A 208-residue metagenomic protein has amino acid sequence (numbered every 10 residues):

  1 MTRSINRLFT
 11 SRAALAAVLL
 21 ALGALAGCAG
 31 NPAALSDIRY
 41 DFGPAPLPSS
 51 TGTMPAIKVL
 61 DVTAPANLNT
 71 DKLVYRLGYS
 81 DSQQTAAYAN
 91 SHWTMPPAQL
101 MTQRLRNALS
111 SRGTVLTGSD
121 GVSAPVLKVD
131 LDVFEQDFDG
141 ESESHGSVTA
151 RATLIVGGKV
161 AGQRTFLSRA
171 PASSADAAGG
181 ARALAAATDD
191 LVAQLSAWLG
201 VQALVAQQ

Functional and structural regions predicted by a protein language model:
T2-A17: Bacterial N-terminal signal peptides that target proteins for export
G23-G27: C-terminal motif of bacterial Sec signal peptides marking the signal peptidase cleavage site
A29-P48, N107, S111-G158, S174: Surface-exposed short loop/turn segments
A29-P97, Q202-Q208: A structural "domain/chain start" motif
T53-K58, D71-L73, S123-L127, S144-A150 (+1 more regions): Envelope-exposed proteins and targeting segments
V62, D130-E135, L167-R169: Generic short beta-strand segments
V74, D81-H92, K159-A197, L204: Short secondary-structure boundary motifs at beta->alpha junctions and helix caps
R106, S110-T114, S196-L204: Sec-exported extracytoplasmic/periplasmic mature domains
